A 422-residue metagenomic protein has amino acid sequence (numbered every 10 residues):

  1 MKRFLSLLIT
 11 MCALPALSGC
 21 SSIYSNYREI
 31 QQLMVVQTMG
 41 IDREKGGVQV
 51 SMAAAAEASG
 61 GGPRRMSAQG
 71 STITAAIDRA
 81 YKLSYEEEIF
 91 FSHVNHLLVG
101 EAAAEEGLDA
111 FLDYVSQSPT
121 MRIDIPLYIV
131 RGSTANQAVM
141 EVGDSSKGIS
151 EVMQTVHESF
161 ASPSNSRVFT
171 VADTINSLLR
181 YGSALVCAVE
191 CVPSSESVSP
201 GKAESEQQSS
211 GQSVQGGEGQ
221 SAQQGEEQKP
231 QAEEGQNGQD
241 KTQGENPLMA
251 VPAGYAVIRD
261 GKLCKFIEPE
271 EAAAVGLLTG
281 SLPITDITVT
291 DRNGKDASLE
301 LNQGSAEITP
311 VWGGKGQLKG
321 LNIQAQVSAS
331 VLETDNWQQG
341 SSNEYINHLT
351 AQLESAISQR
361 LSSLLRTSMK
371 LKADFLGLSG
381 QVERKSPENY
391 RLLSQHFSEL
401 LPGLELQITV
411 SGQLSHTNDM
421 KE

Functional and structural regions predicted by a protein language model:
K2-E422: Membrane-proximal alpha-helical signals and transmembrane carboxylates
